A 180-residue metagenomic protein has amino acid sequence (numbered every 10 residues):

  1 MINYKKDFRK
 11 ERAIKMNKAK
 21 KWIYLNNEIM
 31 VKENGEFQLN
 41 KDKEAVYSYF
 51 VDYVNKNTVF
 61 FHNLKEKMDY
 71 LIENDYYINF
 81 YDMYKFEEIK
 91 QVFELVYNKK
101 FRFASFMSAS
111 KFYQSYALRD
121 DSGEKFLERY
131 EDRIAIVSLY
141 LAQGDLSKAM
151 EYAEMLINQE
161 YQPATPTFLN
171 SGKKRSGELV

Functional and structural regions predicted by a protein language model:
M1-V180: Extended catalytic cores of very large enzyme megasubunits
